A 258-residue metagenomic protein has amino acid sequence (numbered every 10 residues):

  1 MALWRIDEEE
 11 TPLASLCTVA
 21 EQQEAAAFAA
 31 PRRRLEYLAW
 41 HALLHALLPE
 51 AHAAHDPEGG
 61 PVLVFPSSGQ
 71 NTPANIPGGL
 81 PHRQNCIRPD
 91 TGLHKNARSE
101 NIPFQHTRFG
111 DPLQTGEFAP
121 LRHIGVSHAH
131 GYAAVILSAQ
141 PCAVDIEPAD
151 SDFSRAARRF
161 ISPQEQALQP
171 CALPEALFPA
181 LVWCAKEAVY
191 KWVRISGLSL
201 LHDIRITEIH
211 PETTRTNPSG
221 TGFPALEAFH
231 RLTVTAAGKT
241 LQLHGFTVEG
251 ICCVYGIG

Functional and structural regions predicted by a protein language model:
M1-G258: Core catalytic alpha/beta fold that binds nucleotide/phospho-ligands
